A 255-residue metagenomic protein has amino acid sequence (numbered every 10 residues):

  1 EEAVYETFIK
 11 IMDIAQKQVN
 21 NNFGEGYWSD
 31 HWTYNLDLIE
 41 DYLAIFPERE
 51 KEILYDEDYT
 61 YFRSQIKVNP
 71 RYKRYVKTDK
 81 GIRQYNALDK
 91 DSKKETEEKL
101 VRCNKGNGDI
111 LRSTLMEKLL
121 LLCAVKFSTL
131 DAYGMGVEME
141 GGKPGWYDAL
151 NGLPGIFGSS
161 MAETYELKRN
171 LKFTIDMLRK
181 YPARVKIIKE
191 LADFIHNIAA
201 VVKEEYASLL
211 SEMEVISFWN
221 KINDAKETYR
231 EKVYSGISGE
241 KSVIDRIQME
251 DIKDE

Functional and structural regions predicted by a protein language model:
E1-E255: Acidic, mature catalytic/reactive cores of soluble proteins
